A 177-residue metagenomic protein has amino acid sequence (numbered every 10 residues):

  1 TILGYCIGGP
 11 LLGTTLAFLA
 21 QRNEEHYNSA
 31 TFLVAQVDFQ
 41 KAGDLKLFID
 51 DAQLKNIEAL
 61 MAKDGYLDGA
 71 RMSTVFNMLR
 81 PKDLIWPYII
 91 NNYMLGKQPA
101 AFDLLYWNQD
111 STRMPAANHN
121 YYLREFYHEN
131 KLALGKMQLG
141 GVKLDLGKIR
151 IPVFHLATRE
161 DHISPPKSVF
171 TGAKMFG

Functional and structural regions predicted by a protein language model:
T1-L16: Glycine-rich nucleophile elbow surrounding the catalytic serine of serine-hydrolase chemistry
T14-H119: Alpha/beta-hydrolase-fold enzymes
N108-L144, I151-P152: Mobile cap/lid helix-loop segments that gate and shape the active-site cleft of serine hydrolases
L123, V169-G177: Catalytic histidine neighborhood in serine/cysteine hydrolases with alpha/beta-hydrolase-type architecture
L146-I149, M175-G177: Short, conserved loop/helix-junction motifs that constitute active-site signature segments in enzyme catalytic cores
I149, H155-A157, D161: Short beta-strand/loop motif that positions the catalytic acidic residue of the alpha/beta-hydrolase fold
H162-S168: Conserved alpha/beta-hydrolase "acid-adjacent" motif
